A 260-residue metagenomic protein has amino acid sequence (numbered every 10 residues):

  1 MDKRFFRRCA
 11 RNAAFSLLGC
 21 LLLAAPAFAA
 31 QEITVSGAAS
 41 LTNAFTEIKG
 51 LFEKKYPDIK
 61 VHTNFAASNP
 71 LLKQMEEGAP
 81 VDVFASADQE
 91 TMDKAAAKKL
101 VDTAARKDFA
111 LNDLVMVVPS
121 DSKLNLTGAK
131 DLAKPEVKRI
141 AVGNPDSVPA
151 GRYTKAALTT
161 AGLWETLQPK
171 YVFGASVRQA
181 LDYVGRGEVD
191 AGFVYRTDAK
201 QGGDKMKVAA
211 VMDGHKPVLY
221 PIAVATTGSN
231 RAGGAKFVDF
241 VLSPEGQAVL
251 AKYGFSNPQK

Functional and structural regions predicted by a protein language model:
M1-C9: N-terminal secretory signal peptides that target proteins for export/translocation
F5-F6, F15, F28: Aromatic (phenylalanine/tyrosine) cluster motif
A10-R11, V189: Residue-level micro-sites within transmembrane alpha helices that shape and flank functional polar/acidic positions
N12-A25: Bacterial N-terminal signal peptides
A29-Y56, K60-N69, K73-A79, S86-Q89 (+2 more regions): Exported/periplasmic ABC-transporter solute-binding proteins
